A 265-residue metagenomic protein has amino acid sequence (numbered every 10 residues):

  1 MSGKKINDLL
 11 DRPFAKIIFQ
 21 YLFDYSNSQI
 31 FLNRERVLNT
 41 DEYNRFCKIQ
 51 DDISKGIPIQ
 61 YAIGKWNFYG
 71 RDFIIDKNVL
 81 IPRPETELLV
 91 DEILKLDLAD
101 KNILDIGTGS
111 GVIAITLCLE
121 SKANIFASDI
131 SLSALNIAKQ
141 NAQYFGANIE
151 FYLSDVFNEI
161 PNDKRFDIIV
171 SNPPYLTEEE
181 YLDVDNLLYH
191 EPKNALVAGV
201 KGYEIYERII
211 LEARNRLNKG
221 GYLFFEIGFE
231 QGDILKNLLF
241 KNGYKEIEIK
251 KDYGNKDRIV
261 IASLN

Functional and structural regions predicted by a protein language model:
M1-F14: Non-catalytic nucleic-acid substrate-recognition regions in nucleic-acid-modifying enzymes
Y21-K95: Conserved AdoMet
Q60, L176-E179, E230: Active-site beta-alpha loop architecture of Rossmann-like, nucleotide-cofactor-dependent enzymes
I63, L153-S154, I227, K251: Short loop/edge segments at beta-strand edges and connector loops that shape dinucleotide/nucleotide cofactor-binding
L88-L182, R208: Conserved SAM/SAH cofactor-binding pocket of Class I
L117, L187, I209-A213: Class I S-adenosylmethionine-dependent transferase superfamily signal
Y175-I205: Mobile active-site "lid"/loop adjacent to the S-adenosyl-L-methionine
V200-S263: Conserved Class I SAM-dependent methyltransferase catalytic core
